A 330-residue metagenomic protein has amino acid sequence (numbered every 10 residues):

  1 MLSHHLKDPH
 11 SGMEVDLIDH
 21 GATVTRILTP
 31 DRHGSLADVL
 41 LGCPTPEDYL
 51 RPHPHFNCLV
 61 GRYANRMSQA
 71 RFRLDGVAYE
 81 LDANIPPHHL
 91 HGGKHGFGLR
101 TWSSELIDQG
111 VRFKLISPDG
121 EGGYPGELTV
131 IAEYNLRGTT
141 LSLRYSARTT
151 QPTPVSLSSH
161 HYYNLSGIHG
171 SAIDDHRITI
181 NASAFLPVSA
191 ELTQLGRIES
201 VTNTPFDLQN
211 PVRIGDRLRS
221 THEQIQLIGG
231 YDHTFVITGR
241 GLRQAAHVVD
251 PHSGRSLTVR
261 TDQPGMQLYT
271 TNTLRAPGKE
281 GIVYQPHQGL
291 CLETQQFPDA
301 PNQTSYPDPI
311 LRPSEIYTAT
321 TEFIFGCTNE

Functional and structural regions predicted by a protein language model:
M1-E330: An exposed, glycine/acidic-rich loop-and-rim segment of catalytic or binding clefts
